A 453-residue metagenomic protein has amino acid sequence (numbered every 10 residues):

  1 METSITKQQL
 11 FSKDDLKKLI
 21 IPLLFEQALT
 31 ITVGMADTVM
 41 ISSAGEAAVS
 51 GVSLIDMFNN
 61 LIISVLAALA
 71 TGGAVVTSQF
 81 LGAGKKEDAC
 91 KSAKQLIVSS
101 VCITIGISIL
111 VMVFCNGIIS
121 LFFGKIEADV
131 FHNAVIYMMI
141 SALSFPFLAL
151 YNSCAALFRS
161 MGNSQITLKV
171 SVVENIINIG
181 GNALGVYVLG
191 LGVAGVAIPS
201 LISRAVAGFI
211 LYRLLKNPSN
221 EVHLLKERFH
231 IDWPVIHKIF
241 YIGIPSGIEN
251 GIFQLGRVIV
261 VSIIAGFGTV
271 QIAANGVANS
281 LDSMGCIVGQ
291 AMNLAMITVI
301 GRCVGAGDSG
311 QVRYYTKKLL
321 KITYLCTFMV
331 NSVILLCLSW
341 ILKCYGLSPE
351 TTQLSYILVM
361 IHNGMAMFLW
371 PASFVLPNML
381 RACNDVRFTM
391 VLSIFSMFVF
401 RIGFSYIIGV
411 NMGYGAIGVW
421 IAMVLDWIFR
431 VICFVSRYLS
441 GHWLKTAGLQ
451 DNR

Functional and structural regions predicted by a protein language model:
M1-L23, T77-S144, V186-I244, I300-A366 (+1 more regions): Short alpha-helical transmembrane segments in multi-pass integral membrane proteins
Q8-V39, S43-A44, N60-G72, V76 (+5 more regions): N-terminal transmembrane alpha-helices
K18-D37, I140, E174, S203-A207 (+3 more regions): Transmembrane helical elements of multi-pass membrane transporters/channels
L23, Q27, T38-V39, V75 (+16 more regions): Transmembrane alpha-helix boundary and packing residues in multipass membrane permease domains and related
A28, T32-S50, I119-A128, L184-L191 (+5 more regions): Helix-terminus/linker motif at the lipid-water interface of multi-pass membrane proteins
E46-M57, A134, M138, A197 (+4 more regions): Small-residue hotspots at the loop-to-helix junctions and early N-terminal turns of transmembrane alpha-helices
V49-I109, L148-T167, V261, I272-L338 (+1 more regions): Small-residue-rich hydrophobic transmembrane alpha-helices
A70, I140-R159, T167-N178, V196-L211 (+5 more regions): Short runs within selected transmembrane alpha-helices of multi-pass transporters and secretion channels
